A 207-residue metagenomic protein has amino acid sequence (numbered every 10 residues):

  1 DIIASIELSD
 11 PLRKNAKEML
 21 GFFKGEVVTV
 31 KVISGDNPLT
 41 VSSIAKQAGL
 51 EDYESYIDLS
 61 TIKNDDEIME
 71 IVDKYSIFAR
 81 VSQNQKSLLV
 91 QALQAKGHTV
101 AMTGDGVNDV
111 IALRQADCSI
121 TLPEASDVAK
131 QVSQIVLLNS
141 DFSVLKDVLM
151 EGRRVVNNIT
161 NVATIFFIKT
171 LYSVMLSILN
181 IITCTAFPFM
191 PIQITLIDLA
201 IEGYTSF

Functional and structural regions predicted by a protein language model:
D1, K31-I33, A101-G104, I111: Cytosolic beta-strand hydrophobic patch enriched in CBS
D1-M19, K24-L39, S55-N64, Y75-N84 (+2 more regions): Conserved beta-strand/loop elements of the cytosolic catalytic core of P-type E1-E2 ATPases, chiefly in the P-domain
K17-M19, N37-A48, N84-A92, G106-A116: Acidic, divalent-metal-coordinating active-site segment for phosphoryl/phosphodiester hydrolysis, typified by short
K24, K46, I181: Short polybasic/polar patches that bind polyanions
V27, G49, G97: Short glycine-rich hinge loops at helix-strand junctions in the catalytic core of two-component histidine kinases
G35, D105, E124: Cofactor-binding loop segments of dinucleotide-utilizing enzymes, especially the Rossmann-like FAD- and NAD(P)+-binding
D52-A101, A116, T121-F207: Membrane-embedded transport module
